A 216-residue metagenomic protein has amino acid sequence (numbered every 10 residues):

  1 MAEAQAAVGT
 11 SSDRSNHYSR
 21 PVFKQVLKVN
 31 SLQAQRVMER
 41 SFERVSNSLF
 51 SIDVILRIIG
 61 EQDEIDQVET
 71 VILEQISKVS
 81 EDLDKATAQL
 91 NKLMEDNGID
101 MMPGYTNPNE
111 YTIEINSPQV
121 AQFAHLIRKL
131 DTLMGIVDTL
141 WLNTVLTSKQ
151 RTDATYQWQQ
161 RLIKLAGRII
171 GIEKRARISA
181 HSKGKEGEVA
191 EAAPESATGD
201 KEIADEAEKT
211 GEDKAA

Functional and structural regions predicted by a protein language model:
M1-L126, T132, T139, Y156-A216: Polar/charged low-complexity regulatory segments
Q150-T155: Short hydrophobic alpha-helical segments that form membrane-spanning helices or hydrophobic packing faces of helical
